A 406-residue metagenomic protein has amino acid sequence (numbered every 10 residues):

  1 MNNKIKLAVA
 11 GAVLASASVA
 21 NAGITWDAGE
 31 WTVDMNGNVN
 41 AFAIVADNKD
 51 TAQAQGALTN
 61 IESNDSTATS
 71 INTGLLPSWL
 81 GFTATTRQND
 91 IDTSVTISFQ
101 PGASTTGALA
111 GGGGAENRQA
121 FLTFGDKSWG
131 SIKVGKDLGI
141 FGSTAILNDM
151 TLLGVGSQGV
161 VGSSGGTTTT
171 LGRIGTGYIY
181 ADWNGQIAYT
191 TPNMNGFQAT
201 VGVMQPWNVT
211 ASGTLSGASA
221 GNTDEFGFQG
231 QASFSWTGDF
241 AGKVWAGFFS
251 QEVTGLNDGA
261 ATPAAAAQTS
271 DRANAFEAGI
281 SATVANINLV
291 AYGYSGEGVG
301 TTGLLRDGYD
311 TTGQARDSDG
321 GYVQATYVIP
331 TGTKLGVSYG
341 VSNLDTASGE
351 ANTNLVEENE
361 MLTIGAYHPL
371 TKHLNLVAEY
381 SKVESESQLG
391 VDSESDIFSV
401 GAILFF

Functional and structural regions predicted by a protein language model:
M1-G23: Gram-negative bacterial Sec-dependent N-terminal signal peptides
I24-A46, S63-V209, D224-F226, S233-W236 (+1 more regions): Outer membrane beta-barrel
V33-A41, T93-I97, I132, F197-V201 (+9 more regions): Transmembrane beta-strands of outer-membrane beta-barrel proteins
A41-D47, Q88-D90, F99-A103, L138-I140 (+8 more regions): Transmembrane beta-strands of outer-membrane beta-barrel pores
T67-I71, T105-G112, R173-I179, V209-T223 (+4 more regions): Outer-membrane beta-barrel domain signature
L75-W79, E116-Q119, D182-N184, G227-Q229 (+4 more regions): Transmembrane beta-barrel architecture of outer-membrane proteins
E225, G230-I364, P369: Detector for outer-membrane/organellar transmembrane beta-barrel domains, recognizing the amphipathic beta-strand
H368-L370, E394-F406: Outer-membrane beta-barrel "beta-signal"
